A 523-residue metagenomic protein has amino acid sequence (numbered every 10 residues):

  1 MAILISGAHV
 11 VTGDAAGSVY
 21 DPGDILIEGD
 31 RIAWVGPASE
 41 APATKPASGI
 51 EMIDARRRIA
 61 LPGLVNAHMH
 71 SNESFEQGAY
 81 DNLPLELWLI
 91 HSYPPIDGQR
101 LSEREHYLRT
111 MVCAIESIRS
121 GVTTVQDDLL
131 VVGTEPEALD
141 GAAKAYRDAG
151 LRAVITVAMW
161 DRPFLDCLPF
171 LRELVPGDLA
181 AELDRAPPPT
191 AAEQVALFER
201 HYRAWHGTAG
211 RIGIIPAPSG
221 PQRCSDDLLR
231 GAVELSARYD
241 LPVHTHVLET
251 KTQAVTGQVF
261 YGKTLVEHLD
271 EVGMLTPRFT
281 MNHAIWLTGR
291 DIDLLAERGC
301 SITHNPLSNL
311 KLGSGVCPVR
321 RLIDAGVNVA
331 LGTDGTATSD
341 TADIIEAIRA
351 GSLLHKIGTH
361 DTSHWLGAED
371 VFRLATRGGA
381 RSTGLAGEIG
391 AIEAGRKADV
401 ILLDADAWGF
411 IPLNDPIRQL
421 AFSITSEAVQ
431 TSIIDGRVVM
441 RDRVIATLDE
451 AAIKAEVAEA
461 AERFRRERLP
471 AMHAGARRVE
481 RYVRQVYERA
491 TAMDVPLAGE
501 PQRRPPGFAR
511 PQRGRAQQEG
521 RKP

Functional and structural regions predicted by a protein language model:
M1-G23, I27-E28, R373-P523: Active-site microenvironment of metallo-dependent hydrolases
A2-I3, V10-L61: Histidine-rich, glycine-flanked metal-binding segment
I3-S6, A43-W88, M111, I118-R119 (+1 more regions): Replace "His-x-His-based motif
A8, I25, D30, R57 (+15 more regions): Divalent metal-coordination and catalytic microenvironments
F75-H106, R162-P188, K251-T276, R298-S301 (+1 more regions): Active-site gating loops and adjacent loop-to-helix segments of metal-dependent hydrolytic enzymes
Q77-L129, G133-R152, E193-T208, A458-R466: Alpha-helical scaffold segments that flank or form the walls of functional sites
E137-A284, R290, P511, R515: Metal-coordinating catalytic core of metallo-dependent amide/deamination hydrolases
E271-R278, R320-A407, S423: His/Asp/Glu-enriched, well-ordered alpha-helical/loop segment that forms or immediately abuts the divalent-metal
